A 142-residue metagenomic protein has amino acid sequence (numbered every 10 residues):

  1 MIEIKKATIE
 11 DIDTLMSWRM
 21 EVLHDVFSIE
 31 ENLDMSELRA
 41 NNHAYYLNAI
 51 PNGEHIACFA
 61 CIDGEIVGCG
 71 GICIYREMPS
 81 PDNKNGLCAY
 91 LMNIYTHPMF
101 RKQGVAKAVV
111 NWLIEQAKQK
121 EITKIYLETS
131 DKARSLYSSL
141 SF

Functional and structural regions predicted by a protein language model:
E3-S17: A short beta-loop-alpha structural element at the N-terminal edge of CoA-dependent acyl/N-acetyltransferase catalytic
K6, S138-F142: Conserved acetyl-CoA-binding loop of GNAT-fold acetyltransferases
L23-Y45: Conserved GNAT-fold acetyl-CoA-binding loop/helix
A44-F59: A short helix-loop-beta-strand connector motif used in the catalytic cores of GNAT acetyltransferases and, in some
F59, E65-I74, Y90, Y95: Conserved beta-strand in the GNAT
C69, R76-L91, R101: A conserved beta-turn-beta hairpin within the catalytic core of GNAT-like acetyltransferases that forms part
F100, G104-W112: Conserved acetyl-CoA pyrophosphate-binding loop and the N-cap/start of the following alpha-helix in GNAT-like
V110, A117-T129: Conserved GNAT acetyl-CoA-binding A-motif
